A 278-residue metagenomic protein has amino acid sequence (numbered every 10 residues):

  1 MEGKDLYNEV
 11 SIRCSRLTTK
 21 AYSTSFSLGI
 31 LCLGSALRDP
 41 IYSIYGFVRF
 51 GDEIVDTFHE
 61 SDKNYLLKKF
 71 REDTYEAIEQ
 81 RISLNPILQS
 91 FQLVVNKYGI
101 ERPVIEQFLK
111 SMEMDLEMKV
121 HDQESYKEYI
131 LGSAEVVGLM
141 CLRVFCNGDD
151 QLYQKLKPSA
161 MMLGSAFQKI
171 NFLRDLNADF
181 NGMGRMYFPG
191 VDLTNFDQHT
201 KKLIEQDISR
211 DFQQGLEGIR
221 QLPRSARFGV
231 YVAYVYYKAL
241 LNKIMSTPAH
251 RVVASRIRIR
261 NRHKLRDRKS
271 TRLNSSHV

Functional and structural regions predicted by a protein language model:
M1-F167, L173-R272: Catalytic cores of Mg2+-dependent Asp-rich isoprenoid enzymes
L273-V278: Single conserved hydrophobic/aromatic residue that forms the stacking wall/gate of nucleotide- or nucleobase-binding
